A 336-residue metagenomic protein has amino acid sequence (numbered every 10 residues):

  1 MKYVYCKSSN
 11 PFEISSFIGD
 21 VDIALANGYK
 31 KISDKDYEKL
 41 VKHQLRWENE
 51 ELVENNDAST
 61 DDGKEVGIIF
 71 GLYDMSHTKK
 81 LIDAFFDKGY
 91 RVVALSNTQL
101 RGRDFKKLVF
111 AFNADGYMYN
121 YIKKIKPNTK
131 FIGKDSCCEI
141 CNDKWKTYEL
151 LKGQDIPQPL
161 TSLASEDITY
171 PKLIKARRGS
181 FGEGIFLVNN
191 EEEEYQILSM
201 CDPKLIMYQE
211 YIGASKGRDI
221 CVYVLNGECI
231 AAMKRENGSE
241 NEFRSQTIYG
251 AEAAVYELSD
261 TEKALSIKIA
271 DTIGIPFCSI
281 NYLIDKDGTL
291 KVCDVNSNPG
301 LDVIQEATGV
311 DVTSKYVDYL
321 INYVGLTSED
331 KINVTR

Functional and structural regions predicted by a protein language model:
M1-D62: Interaction-interface detector
P11-S15, D74-I82: Short N-terminal binding/cap micro-motifs at the start of the first secondary-structure element
G63-D74, V109-A111: Short hydrophobic beta-strand segments
G67-I68, P127-N128, S136-G217, D260: Active-site nucleotide/adenylate-binding loops and adjacent lid/helix of ATP-dependent enzymes
K80-L160: Conserved N-proximal alpha/beta basic substrate-recognition cap immediately N-terminal to, or forming the N-lobe
K106-F110, K172-K175, V222-V224, G288-V303: A short beta-strand motif that forms the metal-chelation/ATP-contact edge of phosphoryl-transfer active sites
F186-I273: Phosphate-binding site of ATP-dependent enzymes
E242-L290, S314-T335: A long amphipathic alpha-helix within ATP-dependent nucleotide-binding catalytic cores
